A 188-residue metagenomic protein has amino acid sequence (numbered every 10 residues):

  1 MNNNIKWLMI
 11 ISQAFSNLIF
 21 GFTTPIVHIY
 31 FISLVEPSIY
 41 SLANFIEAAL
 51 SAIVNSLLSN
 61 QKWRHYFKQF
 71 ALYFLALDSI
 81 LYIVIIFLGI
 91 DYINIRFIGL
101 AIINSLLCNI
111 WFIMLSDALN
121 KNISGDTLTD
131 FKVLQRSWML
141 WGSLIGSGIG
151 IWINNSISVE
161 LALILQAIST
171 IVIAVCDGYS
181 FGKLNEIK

Functional and structural regions predicted by a protein language model:
M1-A52: Helix-loop boundary and gating motifs at the non-cytosolic
A14, L81, Y92-W111: Hydrophobic core of transmembrane alpha-helices in multi-pass small-molecule transporters, especially MFS/SLC-type
V27, C108-I123: Intracellular juxtamembrane helix-capping segments at the cytosolic ends of symmetry-related transmembrane helices
H28-S33, N60, I85-I86, S143-L163: Transmembrane alpha-helix termini and helix-breaking/packing motifs in multi-pass membrane transporters
P37-S38, I123-Q135: Loop-to-transmembrane helix entry/capping segments in MFS-fold secondary transporters and related SLC/MFSD carriers
I53-F67, N154: Helix-to-loop junctions at the C-terminal end of transmembrane segments in multipass secondary transporters
A76-Y92: C-terminal ends and interior cores of transmembrane alpha-helices in multi-pass membrane transporters/permeases
L161-Y179: Symmetry-related core transmembrane helices of the 12-TM Major Facilitator Superfamily/SLC fold
